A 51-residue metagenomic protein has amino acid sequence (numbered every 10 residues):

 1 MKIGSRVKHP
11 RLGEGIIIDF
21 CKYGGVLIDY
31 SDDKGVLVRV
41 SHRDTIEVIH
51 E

Functional and structural regions predicted by a protein language model:
K2-E51: Basic/aromatic-rich interaction segments and small domains that mediate binding to polyanionic partners
